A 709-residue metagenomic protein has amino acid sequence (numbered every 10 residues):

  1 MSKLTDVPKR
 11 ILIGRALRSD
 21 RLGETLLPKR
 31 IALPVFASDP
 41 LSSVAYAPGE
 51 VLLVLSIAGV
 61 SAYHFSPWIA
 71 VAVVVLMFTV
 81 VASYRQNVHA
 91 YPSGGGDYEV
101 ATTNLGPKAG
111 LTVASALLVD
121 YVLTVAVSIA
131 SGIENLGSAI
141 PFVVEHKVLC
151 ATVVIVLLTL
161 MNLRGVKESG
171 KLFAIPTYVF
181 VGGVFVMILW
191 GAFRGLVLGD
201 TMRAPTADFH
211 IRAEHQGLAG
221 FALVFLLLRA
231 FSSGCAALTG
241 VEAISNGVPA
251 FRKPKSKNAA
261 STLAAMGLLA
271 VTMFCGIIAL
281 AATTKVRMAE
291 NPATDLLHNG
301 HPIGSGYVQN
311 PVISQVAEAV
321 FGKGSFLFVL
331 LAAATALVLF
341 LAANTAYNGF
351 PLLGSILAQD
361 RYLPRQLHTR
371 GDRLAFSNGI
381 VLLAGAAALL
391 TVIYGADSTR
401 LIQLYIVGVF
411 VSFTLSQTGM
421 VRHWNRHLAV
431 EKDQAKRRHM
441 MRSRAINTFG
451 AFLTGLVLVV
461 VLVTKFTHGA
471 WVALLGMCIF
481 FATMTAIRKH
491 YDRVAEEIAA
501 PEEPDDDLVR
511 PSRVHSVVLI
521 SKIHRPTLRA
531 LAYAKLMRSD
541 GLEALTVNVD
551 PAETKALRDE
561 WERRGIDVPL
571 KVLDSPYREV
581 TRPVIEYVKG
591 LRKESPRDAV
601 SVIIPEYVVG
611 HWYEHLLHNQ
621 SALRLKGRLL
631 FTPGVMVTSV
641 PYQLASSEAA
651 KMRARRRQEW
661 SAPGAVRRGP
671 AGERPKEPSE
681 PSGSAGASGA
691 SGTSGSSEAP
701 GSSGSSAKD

Functional and structural regions predicted by a protein language model:
M1-P48, L53-A58, A82, S93 (+4 more regions): Membrane-interface "cap" regions at the ends of multi-pass membrane proteins
M1-R21, D492-S682, G704-D709: Cytosolic C-terminal regulatory domains/tails of membrane transporters and channels
V51-T102, P107-A114, V127-V154, L269-A270: Extracellular loop-to-transmembrane helix junctions
P107-G110, K147-T152, A250-M273, S355-V392 (+2 more regions): Loop-to-transmembrane helix boundary motifs in multi-pass membrane proteins
Y178, G182-T239, T464, H468 (+1 more regions): Helix-loop-helix junctions that connect adjacent transmembrane segments in multi-pass membrane transporters
V181-I211, I278-R287, T414-E431, A486-A495: Hydrophobic alpha-helical segments and their helix-loop junctions in multi-pass secondary transporters
G191-M202, L263-S314: Extracellular/periplasmic helix-exit of transmembrane alpha-helices
Q366-N378, F413-L458, V463-F466, E497 (+1 more regions): C-terminal membrane-solvent junction of multi-pass transporters and transport-like membrane proteins
